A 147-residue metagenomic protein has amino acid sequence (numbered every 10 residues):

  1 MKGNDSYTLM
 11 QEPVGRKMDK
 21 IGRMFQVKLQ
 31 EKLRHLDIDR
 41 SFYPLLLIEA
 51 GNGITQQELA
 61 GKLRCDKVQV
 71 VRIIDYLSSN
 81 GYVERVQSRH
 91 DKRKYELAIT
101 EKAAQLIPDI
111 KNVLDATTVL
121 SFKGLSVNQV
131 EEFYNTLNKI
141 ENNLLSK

Functional and structural regions predicted by a protein language model:
M1-L36: N-terminal leader segment of winged-helix/HTH proteins
M1-S6, V127-K147: C-terminal regulatory/oligomerization modules of transcriptional regulators
D19, Y43-A50, K111: Short, locally clustered residues in the helix-turn-helix/winged-helix DNA-binding domain
Q26, D75-N135: Charged, amphipathic alpha-helical coiled-coil/dimerization segments
S41-F42, V68: Key DNA-contact positions within bacterial/archaeal DNA-binding proteins
G51-T55: Short capping segments at the starts of secondary-structure elements
Q56-Q57, V68, D75, Y95: Residues within helix-turn-helix
A60: The alpha-helix within a helix-turn-helix
